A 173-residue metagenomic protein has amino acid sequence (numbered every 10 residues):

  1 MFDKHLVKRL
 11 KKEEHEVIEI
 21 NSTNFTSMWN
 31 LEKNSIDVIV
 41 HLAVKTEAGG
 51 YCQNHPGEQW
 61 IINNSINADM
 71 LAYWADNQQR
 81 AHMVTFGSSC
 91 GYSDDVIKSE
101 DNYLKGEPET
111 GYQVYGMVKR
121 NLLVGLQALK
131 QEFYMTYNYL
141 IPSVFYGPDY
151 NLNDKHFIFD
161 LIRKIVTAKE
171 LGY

Functional and structural regions predicted by a protein language model:
D3-K4: N-terminal Rossmann-fold NAD(P) dinucleotide-binding loop
K11-E32: Adenosine-cofactor binding site in Rossmann-like domains, unifying the SAM/SAH pocket of S-adenosylmethionine-dependent
M28-N64, D95: NAD(P)H-binding glycine-rich loop region in Rossmannoid oxidoreductase-like domains and their noncatalytic homologs
K45, S89-Y92, Y103, P142-P148: Active-site pre-Tyr helix/loop in NAD(P)-dependent dehydrogenases
I62, I66-M70, N121-L122: Conserved cofactor-binding/catalytic machinery of classical short-chain dehydrogenase/reductase
A68-Y112, N138: Conserved Rossmann-fold NAD(P)-dependent oxidoreductase catalytic core, especially the SDR/UDP-sugar
D95-I97, Q127-Y173: NAD(P)-dependent short-chain dehydrogenase/reductase
V114, V118-N121: Active-site helix of classical SDR
